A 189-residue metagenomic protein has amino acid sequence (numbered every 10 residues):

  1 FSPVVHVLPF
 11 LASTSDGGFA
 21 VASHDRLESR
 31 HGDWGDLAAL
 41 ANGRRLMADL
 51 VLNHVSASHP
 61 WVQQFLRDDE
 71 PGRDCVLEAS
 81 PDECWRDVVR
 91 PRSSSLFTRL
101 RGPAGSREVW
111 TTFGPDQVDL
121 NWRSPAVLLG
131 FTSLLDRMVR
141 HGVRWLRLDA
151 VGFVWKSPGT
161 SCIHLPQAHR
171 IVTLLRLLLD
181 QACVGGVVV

Functional and structural regions predicted by a protein language model:
F1-L128, R140, F153-V189: Acidic/aromatic-lined carbohydrate-recognition and catalytic surfaces of CAZymes acting on diverse glycans
V127-L146: Radical SAM [4Fe-4S] cluster-binding motif and immediate context
